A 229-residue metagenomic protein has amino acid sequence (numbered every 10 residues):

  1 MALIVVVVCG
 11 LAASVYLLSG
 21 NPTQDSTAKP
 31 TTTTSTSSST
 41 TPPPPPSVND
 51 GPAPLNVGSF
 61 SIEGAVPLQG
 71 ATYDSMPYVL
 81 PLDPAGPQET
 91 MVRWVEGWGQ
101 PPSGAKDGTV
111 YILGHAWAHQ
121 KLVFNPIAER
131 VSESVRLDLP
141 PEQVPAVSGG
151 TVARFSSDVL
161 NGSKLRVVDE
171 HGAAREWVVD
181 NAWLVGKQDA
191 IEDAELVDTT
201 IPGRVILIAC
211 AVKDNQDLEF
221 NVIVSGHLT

Functional and structural regions predicted by a protein language model:
M1-K29: Hydrophobic single-pass membrane-targeting/anchoring helices
Y16, G20-P22, A28, S37-G172 (+1 more regions): Solvent-exposed, non-transmembrane regions of membrane-associated and secreted proteins
T31-T33: Compositionally biased, low-complexity segments
